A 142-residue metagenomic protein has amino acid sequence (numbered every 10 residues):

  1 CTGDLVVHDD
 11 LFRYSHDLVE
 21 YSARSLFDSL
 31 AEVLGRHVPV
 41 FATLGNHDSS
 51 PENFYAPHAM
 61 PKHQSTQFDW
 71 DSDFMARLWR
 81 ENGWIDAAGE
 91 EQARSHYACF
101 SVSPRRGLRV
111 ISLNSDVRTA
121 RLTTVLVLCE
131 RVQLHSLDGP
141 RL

Functional and structural regions predicted by a protein language model:
C1-E20: N-terminal active-site segment of His-dependent metallophosphoesterases
H16-R141: Extended active-site neighborhood of metal-dependent phosphoesterases/phosphodiesterases
